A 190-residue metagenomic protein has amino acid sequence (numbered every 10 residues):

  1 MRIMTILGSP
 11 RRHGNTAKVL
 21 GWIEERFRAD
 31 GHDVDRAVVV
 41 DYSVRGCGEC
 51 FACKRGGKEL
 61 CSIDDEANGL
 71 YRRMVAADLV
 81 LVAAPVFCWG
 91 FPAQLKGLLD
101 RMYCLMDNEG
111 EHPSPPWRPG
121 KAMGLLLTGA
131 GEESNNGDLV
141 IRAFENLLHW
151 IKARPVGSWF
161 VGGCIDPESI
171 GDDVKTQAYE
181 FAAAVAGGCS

Functional and structural regions predicted by a protein language model:
M1-A84, W89-D107, E168-S190: N-terminal beta1-alpha1-beta2 submodule of the flavodoxin-like/Rossmannoid cofactor-binding fold
P10, P92, P113-P119, P155 (+1 more regions): Proline-rich intrinsically disordered, low-complexity coils
G21, V34, D41, P113-W117 (+2 more regions): Residue-level signal for alpha-helical context at structural boundaries
V40-S43, A130, G162-I165: Glycine-rich beta-alpha junction loops
A84-P85, L127, G163: Short amphipathic alpha-helical interaction patches enriched in hydrophobic/aromatic residues with interspersed Lys/Arg
G110-R154: Short, glycine-/small-residue-rich phosphate/pyrophosphate-handling segment
V156-V161: Beta-strand-loop-alpha "switch" segments that mediate conformational coupling across diverse proteins
